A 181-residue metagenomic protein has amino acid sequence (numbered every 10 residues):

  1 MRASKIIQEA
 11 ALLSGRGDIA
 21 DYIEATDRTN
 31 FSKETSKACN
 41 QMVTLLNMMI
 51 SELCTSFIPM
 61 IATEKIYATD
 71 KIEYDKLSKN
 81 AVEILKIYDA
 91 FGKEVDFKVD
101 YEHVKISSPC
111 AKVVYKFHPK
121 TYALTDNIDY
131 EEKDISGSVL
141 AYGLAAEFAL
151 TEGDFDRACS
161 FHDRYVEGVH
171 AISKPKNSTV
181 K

Functional and structural regions predicted by a protein language model:
M1-K181: Glycine-enriched, solvent-exposed interface loops adjoining structured elements
